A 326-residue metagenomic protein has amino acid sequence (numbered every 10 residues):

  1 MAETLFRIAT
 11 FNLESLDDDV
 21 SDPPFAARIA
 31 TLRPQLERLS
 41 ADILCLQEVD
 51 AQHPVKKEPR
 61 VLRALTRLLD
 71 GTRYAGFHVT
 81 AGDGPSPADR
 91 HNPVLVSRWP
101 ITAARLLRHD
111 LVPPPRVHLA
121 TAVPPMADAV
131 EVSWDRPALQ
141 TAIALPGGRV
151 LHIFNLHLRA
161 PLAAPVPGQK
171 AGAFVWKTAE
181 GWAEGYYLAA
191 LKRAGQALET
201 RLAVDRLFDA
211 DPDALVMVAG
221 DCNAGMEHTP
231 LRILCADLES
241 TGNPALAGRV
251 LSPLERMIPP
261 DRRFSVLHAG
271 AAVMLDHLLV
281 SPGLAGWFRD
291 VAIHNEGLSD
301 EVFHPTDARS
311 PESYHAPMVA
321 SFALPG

Functional and structural regions predicted by a protein language model:
M1-P93, A173-T178, K192, A197 (+4 more regions): N-terminal, active-site-proximal structural segment of metallo-dependent hydrolase catalytic domains
L5-D18, L107-R108, V150-R159, T178-Y186: Active-site-proximal beta-strand elements of phosphoester/diester hydrolases
E14, V49-D50, H157-R159, C222-G225: Catalytic metal-binding/acid-base residues of hydrolase active sites
D18-V20, P124-D128, W182-R193: Surface-exposed cleft-lining segments at the edges of enzyme active sites
A51-A163: Structured beta-strand-rich core segments of catalytic domains in phosphoester-bond hydrolases
A88, W99-L107, L111-A122, A127 (+4 more regions): Metal-dependent phosphoester-hydrolase catalytic domains
R159-A160, P167-V175, P230-S240: Short, surface-exposed, charged loop/turn segments at secondary-structure junctions
A164-A190: A solvent-exposed, charged loop/short amphipathic helix patch at secondary-structure junctions
